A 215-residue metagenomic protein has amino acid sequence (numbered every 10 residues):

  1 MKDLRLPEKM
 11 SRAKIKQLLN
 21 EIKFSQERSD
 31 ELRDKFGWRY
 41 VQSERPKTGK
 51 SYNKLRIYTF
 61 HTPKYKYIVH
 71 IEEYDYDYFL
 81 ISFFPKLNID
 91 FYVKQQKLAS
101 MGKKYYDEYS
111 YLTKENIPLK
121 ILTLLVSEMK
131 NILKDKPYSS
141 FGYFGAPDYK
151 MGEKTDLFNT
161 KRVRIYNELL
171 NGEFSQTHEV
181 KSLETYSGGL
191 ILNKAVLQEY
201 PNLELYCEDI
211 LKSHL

Functional and structural regions predicted by a protein language model:
K2-L4, R12-L215: Non-catalytic substrate-recognition and accessory regions of acyl/acetyltransferase enzymes
